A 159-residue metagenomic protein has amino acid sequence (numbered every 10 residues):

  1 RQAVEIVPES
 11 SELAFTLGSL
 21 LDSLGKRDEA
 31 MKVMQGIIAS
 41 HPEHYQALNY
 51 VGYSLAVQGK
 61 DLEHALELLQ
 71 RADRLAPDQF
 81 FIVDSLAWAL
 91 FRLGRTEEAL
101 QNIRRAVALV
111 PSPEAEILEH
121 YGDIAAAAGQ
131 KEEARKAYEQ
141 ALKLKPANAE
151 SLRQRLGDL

Functional and structural regions predicted by a protein language model:
I6, S40-H41, R74-L75, A108-V110 (+1 more regions): Structural marker of alpha-solenoid helical repeat scaffolds
S10, H44, Q79, P113-E114 (+1 more regions): Residue-level recognition of tetratricopeptide repeat
L13, A47, I82, I117 (+1 more regions): TPR alpha-solenoid repeat register
T16, Y50, S85, H120 (+1 more regions): Canonical tetratricopeptide repeat
S19, Y53-S54, W88, D123: Residue-level recognition of tetratricopeptide repeat
S23-L24, V57-Q58, R92-L93, A127 (+1 more regions): Register position in tetratricopeptide repeats
